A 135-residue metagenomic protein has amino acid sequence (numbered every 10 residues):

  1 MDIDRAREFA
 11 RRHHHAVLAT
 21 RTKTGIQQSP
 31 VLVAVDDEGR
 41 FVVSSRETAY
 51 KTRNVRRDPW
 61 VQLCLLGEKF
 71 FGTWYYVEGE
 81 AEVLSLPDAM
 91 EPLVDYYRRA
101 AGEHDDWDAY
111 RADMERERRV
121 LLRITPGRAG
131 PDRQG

Functional and structural regions predicted by a protein language model:
M1-A16: Extreme N-terminal tail/first-helix region
I3-D4, T48-A49, W107: Structural motif corresponding to alpha-helix initiation and N-cap regions
A6, K51-N54, A89-L93: Amphipathic alpha-helical interface surfaces
A10-R11, R56-R57, E115: Alpha-helix boundary recognition
H13-E47, R53-V55, V61-L65, W74-V77: Short beta-strand segments
H14-H15, W60, D105, A129: Generic structural signal for secondary-structure transition and capping sites
T73-G135: Charged, gly/pro-rich active-site loop segments
